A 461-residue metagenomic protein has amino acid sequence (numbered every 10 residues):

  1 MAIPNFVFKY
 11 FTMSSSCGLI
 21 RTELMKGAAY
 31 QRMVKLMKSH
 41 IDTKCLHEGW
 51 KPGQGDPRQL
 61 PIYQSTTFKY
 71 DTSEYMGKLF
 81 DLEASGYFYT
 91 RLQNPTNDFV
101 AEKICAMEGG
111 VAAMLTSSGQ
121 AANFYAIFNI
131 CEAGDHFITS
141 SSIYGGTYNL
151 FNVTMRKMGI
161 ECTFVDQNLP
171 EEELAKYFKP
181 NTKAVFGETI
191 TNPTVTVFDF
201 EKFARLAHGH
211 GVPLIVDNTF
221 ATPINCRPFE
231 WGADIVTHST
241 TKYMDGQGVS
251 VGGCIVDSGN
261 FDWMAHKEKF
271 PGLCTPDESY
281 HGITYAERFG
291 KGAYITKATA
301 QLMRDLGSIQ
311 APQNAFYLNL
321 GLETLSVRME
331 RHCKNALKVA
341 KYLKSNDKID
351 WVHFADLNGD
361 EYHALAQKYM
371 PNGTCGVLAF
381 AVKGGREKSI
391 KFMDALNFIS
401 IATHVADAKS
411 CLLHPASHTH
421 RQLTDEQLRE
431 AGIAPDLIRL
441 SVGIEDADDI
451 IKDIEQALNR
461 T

Functional and structural regions predicted by a protein language model:
M1, F8, M33, G134 (+7 more regions): PLP-dependent enzyme catalytic core of the Aspartate aminotransferase-like
N5, K9-T12, L19-R21, K26-M33: Short, positively charged and aromatic/hydrophobic N-terminal segments
M33-N94, E102: N-terminal "arm"/small-domain region of PLP-dependent enzymes with the aminotransferase-like
L36, D42-K51, A113-S345: Conserved PLP-enzyme active-site core in the AAT-like
T67, S258-F261, V382-E387: Short loop segments at secondary-structure junctions
T72-F124, G146-T154: Conserved N-terminal alpha-helix of the aminotransferase class I/II PLP-enzyme fold
S85, V111, V251, N314 (+4 more regions): Short amphipathic alpha-helical segments
M329, L337, K341-K344, K348-I438 (+1 more regions): Conserved C-terminal alpha-helix-loop-beta "cap" of PLP-dependent enzymes that closes/shapes the active-site mouth
